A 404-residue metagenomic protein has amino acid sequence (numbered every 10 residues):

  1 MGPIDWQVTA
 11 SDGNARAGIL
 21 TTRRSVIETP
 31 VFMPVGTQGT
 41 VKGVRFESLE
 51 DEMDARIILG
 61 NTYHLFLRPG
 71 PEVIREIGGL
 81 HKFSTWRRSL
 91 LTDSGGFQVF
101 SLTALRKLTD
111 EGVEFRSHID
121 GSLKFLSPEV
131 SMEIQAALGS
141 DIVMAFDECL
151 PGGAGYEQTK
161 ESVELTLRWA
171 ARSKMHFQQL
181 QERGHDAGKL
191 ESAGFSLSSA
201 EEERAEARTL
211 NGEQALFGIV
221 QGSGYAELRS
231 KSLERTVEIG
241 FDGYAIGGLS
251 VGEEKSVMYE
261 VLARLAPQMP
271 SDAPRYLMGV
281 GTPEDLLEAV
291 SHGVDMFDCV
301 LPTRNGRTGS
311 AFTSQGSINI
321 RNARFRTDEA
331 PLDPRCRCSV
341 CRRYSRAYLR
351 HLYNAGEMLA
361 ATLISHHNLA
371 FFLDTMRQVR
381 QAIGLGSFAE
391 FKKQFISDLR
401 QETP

Functional and structural regions predicted by a protein language model:
M1-G184, L210, A323-R326: Non-catalytic, usually N-terminal nucleic-acid engagement modules in DNA/RNA processing proteins
M1-P34, K42-G43, D147-G153, D333-P404: C-terminal extensions of enzymes
S25, I58, D93, Q135 (+5 more regions): Conserved, mostly hydrophobic/aromatic
V130, I134, E161, L165-R172 (+5 more regions): A non-catalytic, amphipathic alpha-helix used as a structural packing/dimerization or gating element in enzyme scaffolds
G139, A170, K174-F177, Q181 (+4 more regions): Structural signal for hydrophobic packing residues in well-ordered secondary-structure cores of soluble enzyme domains
P151-Y156, K160, G243-L249, M358-A361: Glycine- and acidic
E164-L167, L180, N211, A215-F217 (+1 more regions): Glycine-rich phosphate/ribose-binding loops and adjacent secondary-structure elements that form binding surfaces
Q179-G212: Intrinsic disorder/low-complexity segments
